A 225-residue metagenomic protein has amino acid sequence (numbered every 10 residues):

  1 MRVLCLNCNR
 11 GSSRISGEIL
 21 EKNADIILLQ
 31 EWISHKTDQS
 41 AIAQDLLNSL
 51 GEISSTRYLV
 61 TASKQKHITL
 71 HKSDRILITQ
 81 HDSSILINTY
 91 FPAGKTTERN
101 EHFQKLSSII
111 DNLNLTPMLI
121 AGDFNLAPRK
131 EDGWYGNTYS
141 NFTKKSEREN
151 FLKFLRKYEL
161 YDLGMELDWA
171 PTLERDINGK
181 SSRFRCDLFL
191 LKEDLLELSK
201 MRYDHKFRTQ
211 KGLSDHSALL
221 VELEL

Functional and structural regions predicted by a protein language model:
M1, D45-L46, L50: N-terminal targeting leaders only when they are immediately followed by extended low-complexity/repeat-rich tracts
M1-C5, N9-G17, I26, T61-L225: Active-site regions of metal-assisted phosphoester/phosphodiester hydrolases, unifying DNase/endonuclease modules
I15-E18, W32-L47, E131-N137: Metal-dependent catalytic neighborhoods of phosphoester/phosphodiester hydrolases
K22: Active-site charged/polar residues at nucleotide-handling catalytic sites that mediate phosphoryl, nucleotidyl
N48-L59: A short, structured active-site edge motif that brings together acidic residues
